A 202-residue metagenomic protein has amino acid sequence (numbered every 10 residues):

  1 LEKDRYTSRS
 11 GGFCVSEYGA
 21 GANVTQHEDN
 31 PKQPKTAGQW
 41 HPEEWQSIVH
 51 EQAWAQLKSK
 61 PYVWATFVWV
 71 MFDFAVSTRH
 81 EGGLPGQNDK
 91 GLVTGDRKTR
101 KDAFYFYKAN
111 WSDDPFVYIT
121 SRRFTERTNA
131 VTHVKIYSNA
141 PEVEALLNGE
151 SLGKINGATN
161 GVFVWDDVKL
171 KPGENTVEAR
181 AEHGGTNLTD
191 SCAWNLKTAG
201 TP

Functional and structural regions predicted by a protein language model:
L1-N110, D114-H133, A158, V164: Substrate-binding/catalytic cleft of secreted carbohydrate-active enzymes, primarily glycoside hydrolases
H133, E174-E178: Short, conserved beta-strand segments of beta-strand-rich sandwich/propeller modules, principally
I136-E142: Short proline/glycine-enriched turn/loop motifs at strand-loop junctions of beta-rich domains
L146-G149: Short strand-turn-strand beta-turns centered on an Asx-Gly dipeptide
S151-N160: Short beta-strand segments within Ig-like beta-sandwich modules, predominantly Fibronectin type-III
V168-E174: Surface-exposed, short loops/turns at beta-strand junctions within beta-sandwich domains
G185-T198: Edge beta-strands of extracellular beta-sandwich domains
